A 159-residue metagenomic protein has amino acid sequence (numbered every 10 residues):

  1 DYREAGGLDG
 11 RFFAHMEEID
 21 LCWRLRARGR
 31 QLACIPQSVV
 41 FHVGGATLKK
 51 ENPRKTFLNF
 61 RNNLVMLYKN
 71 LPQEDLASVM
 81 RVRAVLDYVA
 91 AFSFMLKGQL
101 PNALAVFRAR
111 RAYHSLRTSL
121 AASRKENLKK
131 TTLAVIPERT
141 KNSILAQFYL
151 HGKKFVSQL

Functional and structural regions predicted by a protein language model:
D1-E4, E17-E18, E51, Q73-D75 (+2 more regions): Glutamate identity and glutamate-enriched acidic tracts
D1-V39: A short, conserved alpha-helix in the catalytic core of glycosyltransferases
E4, D20-W23, S78, A90 (+1 more regions): Low-complexity, compositionally biased segments
E4, T56, A105, T140-K141: Alpha-helical protein-protein interaction elements
G7, G98, H151-K153: Glycine-centered flexibility motif
I19, A46, H151: Alpha-helical and His/Cys-centered functional microenvironments
Q31-K125: Active-site-adjacent helix/loop segment of glycosyltransferases that harbors family-specific signature motifs
R108-L159: Membrane-interface aromatic/basic loop that binds lipid-linked glycans or pyrophosphate carriers, typified by
